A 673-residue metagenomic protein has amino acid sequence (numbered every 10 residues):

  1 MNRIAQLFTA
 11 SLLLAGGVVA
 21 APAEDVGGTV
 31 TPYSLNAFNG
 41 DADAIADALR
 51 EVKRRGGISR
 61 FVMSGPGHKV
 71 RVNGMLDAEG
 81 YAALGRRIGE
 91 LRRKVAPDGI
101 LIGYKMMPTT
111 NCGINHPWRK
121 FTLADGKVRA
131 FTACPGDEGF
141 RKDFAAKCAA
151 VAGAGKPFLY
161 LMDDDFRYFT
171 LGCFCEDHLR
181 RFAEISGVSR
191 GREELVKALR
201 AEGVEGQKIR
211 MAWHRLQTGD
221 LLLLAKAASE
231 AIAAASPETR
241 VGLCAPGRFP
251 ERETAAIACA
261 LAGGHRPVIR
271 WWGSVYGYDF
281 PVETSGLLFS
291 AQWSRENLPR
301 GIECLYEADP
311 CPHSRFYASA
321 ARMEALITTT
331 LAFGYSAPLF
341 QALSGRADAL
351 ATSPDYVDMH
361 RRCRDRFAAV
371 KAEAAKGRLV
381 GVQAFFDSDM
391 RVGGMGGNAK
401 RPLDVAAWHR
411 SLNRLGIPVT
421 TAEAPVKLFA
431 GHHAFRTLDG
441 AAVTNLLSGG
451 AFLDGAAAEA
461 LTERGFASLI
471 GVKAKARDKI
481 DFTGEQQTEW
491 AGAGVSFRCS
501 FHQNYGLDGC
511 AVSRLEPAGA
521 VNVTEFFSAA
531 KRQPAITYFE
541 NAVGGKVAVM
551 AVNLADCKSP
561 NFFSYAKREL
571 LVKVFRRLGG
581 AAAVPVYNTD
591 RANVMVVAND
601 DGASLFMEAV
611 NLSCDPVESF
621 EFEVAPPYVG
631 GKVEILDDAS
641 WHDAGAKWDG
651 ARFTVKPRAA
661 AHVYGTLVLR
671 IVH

Functional and structural regions predicted by a protein language model:
A21, S64-G65, F169-T170, L223 (+8 more regions): Hydrophobic targeting/anchoring helices
A21-V52, I58: Boundary/entry segment of secreted carbohydrate-active catalytic domains
T29-F38, L101-P108, L161-D164, M211-T254 (+1 more regions): Aromatic-lined carbohydrate-recognition surfaces of secreted/lumenal glycan-active proteins
V30-G40, K69-L84, G126-D143, E205-L222 (+5 more regions): The substrate-binding groove and active-site-proximal loops of carbohydrate-active enzymes, especially glycoside
D43-V70, A150-L159, L326-A337, H409-E423: Catalytic domains of carbohydrate-active enzymes, especially glycoside hydrolases
R54-R86, T110-D125, F169-C173, Y356: Aromatic-lined carbohydrate-binding/catalytic grooves of carbohydrate-active enzymes
G99-G155, Y168-C173, R180, S189-H214: Active-site-adjacent "subsite" loops/lids of carbohydrate-active enzymes
V419-T421, A430-H673: A conserved amphipathic helix/loop scaffold that creates a polar/acidic microenvironment used either to coordinate
